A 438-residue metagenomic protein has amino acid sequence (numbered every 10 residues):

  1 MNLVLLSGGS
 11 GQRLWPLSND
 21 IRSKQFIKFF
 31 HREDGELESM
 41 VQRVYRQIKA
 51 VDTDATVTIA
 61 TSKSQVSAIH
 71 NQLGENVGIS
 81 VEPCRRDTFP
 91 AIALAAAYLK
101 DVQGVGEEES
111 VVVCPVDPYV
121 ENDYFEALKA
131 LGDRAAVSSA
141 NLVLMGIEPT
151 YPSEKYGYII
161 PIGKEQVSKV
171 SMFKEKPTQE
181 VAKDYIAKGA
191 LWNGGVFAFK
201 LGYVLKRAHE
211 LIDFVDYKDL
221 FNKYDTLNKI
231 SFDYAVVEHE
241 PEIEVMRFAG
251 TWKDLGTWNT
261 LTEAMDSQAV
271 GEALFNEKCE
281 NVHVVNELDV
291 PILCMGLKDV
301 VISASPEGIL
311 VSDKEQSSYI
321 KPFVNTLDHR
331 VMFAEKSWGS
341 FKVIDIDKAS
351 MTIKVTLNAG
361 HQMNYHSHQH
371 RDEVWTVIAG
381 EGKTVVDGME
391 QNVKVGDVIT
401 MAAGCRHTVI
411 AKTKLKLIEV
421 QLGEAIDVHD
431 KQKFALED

Functional and structural regions predicted by a protein language model:
M1-I69, E75-V77, V81-R86, Y98 (+1 more regions): N-terminal glycine-rich phosphate-binding loop and ensuing alpha1 helix
N2-V4, T56-T58, V112, V143-L144 (+2 more regions): A structural signal for isolated positions on well-ordered beta-strands in alpha/beta enzyme cores
L6, C114, V377, V420: Catalytic metal- and UDP-sugar-binding loop of GT-A-like glycosyltransferases, i.e., residues flanking the conserved
V41, A95, D117, I159 (+3 more regions): Residue-level signal for inorganic ion chemistry
G74-K164, L205-E210: Conserved beta-loop-beta/alpha segment of the NTase-like Rossmann-fold superfamily that binds/positions NTPs
P161-L191: A short, charged helix-loop
A182, G189-G202, A208-H209: A conserved mid-domain beta-alpha-beta active-site/ligand-binding segment of alpha/beta enzyme cores
L201-I399, C405-A411, E419, I426 (+1 more regions): Left-handed beta-helix
